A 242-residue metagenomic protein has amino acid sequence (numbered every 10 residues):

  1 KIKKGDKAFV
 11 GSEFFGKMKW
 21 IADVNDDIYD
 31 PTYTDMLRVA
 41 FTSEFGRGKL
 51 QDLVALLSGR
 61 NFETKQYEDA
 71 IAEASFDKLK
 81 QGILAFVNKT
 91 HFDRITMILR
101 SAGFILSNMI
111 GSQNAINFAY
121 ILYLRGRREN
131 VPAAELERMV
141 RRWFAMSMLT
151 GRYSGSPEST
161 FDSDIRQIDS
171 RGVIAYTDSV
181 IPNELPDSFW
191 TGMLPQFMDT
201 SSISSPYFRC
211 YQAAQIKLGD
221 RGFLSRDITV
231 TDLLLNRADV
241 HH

Functional and structural regions predicted by a protein language model:
K1-S188: Solvent-exposed functional surfaces
K7, N88, F92, S112-A115 (+6 more regions): Active-site-proximal structural scaffolding
M148-H241: Intrinsically disordered, low-complexity N-proximal targeting/linker segments that flank membranes
